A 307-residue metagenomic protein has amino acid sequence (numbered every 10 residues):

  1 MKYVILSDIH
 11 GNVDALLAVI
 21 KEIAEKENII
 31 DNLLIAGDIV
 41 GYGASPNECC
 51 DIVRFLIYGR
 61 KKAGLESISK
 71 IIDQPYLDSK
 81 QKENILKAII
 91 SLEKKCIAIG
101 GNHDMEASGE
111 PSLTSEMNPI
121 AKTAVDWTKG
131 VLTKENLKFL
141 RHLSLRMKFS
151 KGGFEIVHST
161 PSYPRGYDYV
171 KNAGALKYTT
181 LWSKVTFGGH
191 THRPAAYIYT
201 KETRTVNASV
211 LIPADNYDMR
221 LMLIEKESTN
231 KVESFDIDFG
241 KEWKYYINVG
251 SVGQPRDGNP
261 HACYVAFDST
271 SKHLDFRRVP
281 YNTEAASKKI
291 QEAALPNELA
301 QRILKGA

Functional and structural regions predicted by a protein language model:
M1-A88: N-terminal active-site segment of His-dependent metallophosphoesterases
M1-V4, F149-E155, F239-Y245: Beta-strand-turn-beta hairpins that frame and shape the catalytic cleft of phosphate-ester-processing enzymes
L6-S7, L33-D38, Y42, D73 (+4 more regions): Active-site neighborhood of phospho(di)ester-bond hydrolases with catalytic His/Asp-centered motifs
H10-L17, G41-A44, H103-S108, K148 (+4 more regions): Active-site environment of divalent metal-dependent phosphoester hydrolases
I23-I29, L92, S150, T180-W182 (+1 more regions): Glycine-rich phosphate-binding loop signature in dinucleotide/nucleotide-binding domains
F55-S150, F154-V157, Y163-W182: Active-site neighborhood of divalent metal-dependent phosphoester bond hydrolases
V125-L132, L137, K148, S159-A173 (+5 more regions): Active-site-proximal loop/helix segment associated with metal-binding centers of metalloenzymes
E202-A307: Acidic, His/Gly-rich catalytic cores of divalent-metal-dependent hydrolytic chemistry
